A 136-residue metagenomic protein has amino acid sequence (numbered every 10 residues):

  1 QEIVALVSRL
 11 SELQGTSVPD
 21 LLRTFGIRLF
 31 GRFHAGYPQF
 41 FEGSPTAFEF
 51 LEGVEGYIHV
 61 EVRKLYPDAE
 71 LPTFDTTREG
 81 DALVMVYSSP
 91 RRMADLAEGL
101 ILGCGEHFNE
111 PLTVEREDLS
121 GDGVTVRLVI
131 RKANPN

Functional and structural regions predicted by a protein language model:
I3-A94: Amphipathic interaction/junction segments at domain boundaries or subunit interfaces
D68-V86, R91-M93, E106, E110-N136: Short terminal or interdomain "cap/linker" segment that borders an active site or interface and mediates
